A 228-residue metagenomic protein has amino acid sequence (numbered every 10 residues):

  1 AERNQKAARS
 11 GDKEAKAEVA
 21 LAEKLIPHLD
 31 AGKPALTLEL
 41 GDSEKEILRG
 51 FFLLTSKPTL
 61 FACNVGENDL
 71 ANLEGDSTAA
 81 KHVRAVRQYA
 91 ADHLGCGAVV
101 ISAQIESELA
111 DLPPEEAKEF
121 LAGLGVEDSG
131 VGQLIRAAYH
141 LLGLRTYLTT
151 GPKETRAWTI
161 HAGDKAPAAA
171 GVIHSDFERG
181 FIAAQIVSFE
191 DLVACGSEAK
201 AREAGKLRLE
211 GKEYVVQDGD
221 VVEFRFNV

Functional and structural regions predicted by a protein language model:
E2-Q217, V222-V228: C-terminal-of-GTPase-core extension/linker across diverse P-loop GTPases
